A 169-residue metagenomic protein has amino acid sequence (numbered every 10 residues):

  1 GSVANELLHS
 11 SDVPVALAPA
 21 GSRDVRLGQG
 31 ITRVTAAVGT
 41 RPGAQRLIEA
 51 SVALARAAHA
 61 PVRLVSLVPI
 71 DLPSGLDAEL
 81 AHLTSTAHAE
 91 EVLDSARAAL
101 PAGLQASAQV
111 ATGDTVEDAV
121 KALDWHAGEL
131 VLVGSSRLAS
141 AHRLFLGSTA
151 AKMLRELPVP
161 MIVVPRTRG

Functional and structural regions predicted by a protein language model:
G1-E6, Q29, L130-E156: Glycine-rich, Arg-bearing micro-motifs that act as flexible, cationic patches
N5-E49, D71-S74, R155-G169: Intrinsically disordered or low-complexity boundary/linker segments at protein termini and domain junctions
A16, R63-V65, S107-A111, I162: General small-molecule cofactor/ligand-binding pocket signal
L27-Q29, R46-L47, S74-D77, D118-A122 (+1 more regions): Short, well-ordered secondary-structure micro-motifs
T32-R33, H59-L64, Q105: Residues at the starts of beta-strands that form the adenosine-phosphate
E49-H59: A charged, well-structured terminal subsegment
L64-E91: Acidic, proline/glycine-rich short linear motifs
A98-V131, S136-A139, R168-G169: Structural beta-alpha unit
